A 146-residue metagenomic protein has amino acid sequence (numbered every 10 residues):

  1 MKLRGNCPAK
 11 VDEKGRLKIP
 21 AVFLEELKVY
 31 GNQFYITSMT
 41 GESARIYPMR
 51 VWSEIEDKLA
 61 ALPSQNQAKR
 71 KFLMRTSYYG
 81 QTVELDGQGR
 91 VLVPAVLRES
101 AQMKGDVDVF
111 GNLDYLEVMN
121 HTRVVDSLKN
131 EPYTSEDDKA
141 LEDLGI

Functional and structural regions predicted by a protein language model:
M1-A9, E13, F23-Q88, V96-I146: Flexible "stalk/tail and boundary" regions
